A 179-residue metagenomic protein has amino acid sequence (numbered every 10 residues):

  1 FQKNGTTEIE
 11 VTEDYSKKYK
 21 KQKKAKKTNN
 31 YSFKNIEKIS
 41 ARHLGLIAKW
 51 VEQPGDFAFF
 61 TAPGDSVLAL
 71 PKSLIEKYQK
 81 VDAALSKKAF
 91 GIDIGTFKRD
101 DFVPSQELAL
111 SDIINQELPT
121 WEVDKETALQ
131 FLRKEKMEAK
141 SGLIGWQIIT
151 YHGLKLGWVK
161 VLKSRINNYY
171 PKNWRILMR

Functional and structural regions predicted by a protein language model:
N4-R179: Polybasic, low-complexity RNA-engagement segments
